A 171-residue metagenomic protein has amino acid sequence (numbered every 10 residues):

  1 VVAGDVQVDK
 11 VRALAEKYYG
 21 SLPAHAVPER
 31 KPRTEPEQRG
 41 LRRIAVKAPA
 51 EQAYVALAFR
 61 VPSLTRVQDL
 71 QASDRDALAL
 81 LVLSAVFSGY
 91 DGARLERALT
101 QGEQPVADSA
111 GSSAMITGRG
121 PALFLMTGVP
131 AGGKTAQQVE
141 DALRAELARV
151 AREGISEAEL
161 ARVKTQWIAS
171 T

Functional and structural regions predicted by a protein language model:
V1-P28, A45, V55-A56, E103-T171: Charge-rich, well-structured scaffold segments of protease-associated domains
R12-L14, D69, A98: Short, solvent-exposed loop/turn and secondary-structure capping segments
E16, G20, S84-S88, R97: Generic alpha-helical structural context detector
V27-R94, L123: His/Glu-based metal-binding/catalytic segments typifying zinc-dependent metallopeptidases
T34-L41, L95-A98, G102, A161-Q166: Low-complexity, flexible helical/coil segments
G89-V106, G118: M16/MPP (pitrilysin/insulinase) zinc-metallopeptidase core fold and M16-derived inactive scaffolds
